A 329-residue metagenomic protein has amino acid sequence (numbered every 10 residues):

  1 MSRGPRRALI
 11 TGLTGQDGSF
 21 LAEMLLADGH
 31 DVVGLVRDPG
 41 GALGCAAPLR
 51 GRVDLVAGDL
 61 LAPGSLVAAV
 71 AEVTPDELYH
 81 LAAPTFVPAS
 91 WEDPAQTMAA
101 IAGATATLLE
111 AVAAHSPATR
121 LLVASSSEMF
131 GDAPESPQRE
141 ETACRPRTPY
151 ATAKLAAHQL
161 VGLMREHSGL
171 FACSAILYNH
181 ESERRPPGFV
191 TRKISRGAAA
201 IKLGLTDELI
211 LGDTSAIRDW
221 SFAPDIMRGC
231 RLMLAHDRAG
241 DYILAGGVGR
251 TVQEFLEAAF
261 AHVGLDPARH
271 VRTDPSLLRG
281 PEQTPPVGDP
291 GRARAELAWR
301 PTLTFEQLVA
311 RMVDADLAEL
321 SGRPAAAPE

Functional and structural regions predicted by a protein language model:
M1-H180, P224, E329: N-terminal Rossmann-like NAD(P)+-binding domain of SDR-like oxidoreductases, especially those catalyzing
S2-R7, H30, T304-E329: Amphipathic terminal alpha-helices
P134-P137, Q159-L234, G247-G249, L256-V263: NAD(P)-dependent short-chain dehydrogenase/reductase
P149, P187, T191, A223 (+3 more regions): Amphipathic alpha-helical segment in the mid-to-C-terminal domain of diverse UDP/GDP-sugar glycosyltransferases
K193-I194, A235-G280, P290: Mid/C-terminal beta-alpha module of Rossmann-like enzyme folds, strongest in SDR-family dehydrogenases/epimerases
G204-L209, M233-L244, R269, L320-A326: Core catalytic loop region at the nicotinamide-binding pocket of NAD(P)H-dependent oxidoreductases
A223, P275-R300, A318-E319: Conserved C-terminal active-site "lid" loop/helix of NAD(P)H-dependent oxidoreductases that clamps the redox cofactor
I226, C230, L244, F255 (+2 more regions): Non-catalytic, hydrophobic alpha-helical segments
